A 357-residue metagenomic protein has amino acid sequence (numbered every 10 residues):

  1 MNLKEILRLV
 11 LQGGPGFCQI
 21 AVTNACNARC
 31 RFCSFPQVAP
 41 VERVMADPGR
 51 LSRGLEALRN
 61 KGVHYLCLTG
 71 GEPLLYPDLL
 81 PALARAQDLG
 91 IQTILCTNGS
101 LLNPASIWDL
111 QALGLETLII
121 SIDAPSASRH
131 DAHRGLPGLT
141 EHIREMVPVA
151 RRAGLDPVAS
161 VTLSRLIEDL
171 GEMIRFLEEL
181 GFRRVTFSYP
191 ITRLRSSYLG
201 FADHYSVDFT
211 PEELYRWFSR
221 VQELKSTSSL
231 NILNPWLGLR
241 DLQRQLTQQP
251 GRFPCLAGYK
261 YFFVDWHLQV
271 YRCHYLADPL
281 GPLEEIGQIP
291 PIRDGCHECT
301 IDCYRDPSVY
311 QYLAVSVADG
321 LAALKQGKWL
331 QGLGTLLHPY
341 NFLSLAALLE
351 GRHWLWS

Functional and structural regions predicted by a protein language model:
M1-T117: Conserved alpha-helical substructure of the radical SAM core
L9, Q249-R252, H267-S357: Flexible mid-to-C-terminal extensions adjoining Fe-S/redox cofactors in radical SAM and related proteins
P15-Q19, G238-R244, D278-P290: Short, intrinsically disordered, charge-biased short linear motifs at domain edges
F17, G258-Y259: Short coil/loop residues immediately preceding or within conserved phosphate-binding loops of NTP-utilizing enzyme
A25, F32, A257, E298 (+1 more regions): Short, cysteine/histidine-rich loop/knuckle motifs that typically chelate Zn2+
P36, T69, S121, S188 (+1 more regions): Conserved residues at the C-terminal ends of beta-strands
V41, A112-T117, S121-D123, S128-A257 (+3 more regions): Radical SAM enzyme [4Fe-4S]-AdoMet core and its adjacent flexible, acidic and glycine-rich loops/tails across
